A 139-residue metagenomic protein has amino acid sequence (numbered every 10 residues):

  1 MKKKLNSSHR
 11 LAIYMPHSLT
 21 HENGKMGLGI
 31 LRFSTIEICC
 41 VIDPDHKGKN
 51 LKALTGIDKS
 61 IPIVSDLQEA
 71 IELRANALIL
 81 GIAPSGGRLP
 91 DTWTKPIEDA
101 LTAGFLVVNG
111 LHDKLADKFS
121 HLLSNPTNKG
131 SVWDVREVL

Functional and structural regions predicted by a protein language model:
M1-T35: N-terminal phosphate-binding or glycine-rich loops at protein starts, especially the Walker A/P-loop of NTPases
H21-E22, K47-K52, K114-F119: Short, charged/polar "capping" segments at the starts of alpha-helices and the immediately preceding loops
T35-T55: NAD(P)-binding Rossmann-fold cofactor-contacting core
L54-I71, P84, R88-T94: Glycine-rich, highly charged phosphate/nucleotide-binding loops
I71-A77, G104: Short acidic/histidine-rich motifs immediately flanking catalytic phosphotransfer sites in two-component signaling
I79-A83: Redox-cofactor binding/interface segments in oxidoreductases and associated redox assembly factors
R88, H112-W133: Rossmann-fold NAD(P)-binding glycine/threonine-rich loop
A100-L115: ADP-ribose/adenylate-binding Rossmann-like module
